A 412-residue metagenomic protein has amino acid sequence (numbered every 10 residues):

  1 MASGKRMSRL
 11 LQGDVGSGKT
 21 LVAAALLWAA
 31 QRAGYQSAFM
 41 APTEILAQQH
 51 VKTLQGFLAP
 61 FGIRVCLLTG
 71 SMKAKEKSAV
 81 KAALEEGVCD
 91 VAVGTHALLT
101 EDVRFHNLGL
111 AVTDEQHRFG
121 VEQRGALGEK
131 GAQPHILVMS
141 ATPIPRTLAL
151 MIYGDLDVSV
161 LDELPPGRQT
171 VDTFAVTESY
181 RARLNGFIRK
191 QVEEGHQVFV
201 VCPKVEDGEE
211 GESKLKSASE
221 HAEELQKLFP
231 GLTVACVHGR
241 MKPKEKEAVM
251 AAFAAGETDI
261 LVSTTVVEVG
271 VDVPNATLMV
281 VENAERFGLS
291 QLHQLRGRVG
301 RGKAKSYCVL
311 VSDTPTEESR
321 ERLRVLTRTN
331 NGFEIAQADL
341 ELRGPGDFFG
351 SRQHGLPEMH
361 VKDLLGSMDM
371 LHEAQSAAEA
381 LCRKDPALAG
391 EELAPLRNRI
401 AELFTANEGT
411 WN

Functional and structural regions predicted by a protein language model:
A2-R324, K384-A387, N412: Inter-lobe coupling/hinge segments of SF2-like helicase ATPases
A304-Y307, P315-N412: C-terminal accessory region of SF2 helicases/translocases
